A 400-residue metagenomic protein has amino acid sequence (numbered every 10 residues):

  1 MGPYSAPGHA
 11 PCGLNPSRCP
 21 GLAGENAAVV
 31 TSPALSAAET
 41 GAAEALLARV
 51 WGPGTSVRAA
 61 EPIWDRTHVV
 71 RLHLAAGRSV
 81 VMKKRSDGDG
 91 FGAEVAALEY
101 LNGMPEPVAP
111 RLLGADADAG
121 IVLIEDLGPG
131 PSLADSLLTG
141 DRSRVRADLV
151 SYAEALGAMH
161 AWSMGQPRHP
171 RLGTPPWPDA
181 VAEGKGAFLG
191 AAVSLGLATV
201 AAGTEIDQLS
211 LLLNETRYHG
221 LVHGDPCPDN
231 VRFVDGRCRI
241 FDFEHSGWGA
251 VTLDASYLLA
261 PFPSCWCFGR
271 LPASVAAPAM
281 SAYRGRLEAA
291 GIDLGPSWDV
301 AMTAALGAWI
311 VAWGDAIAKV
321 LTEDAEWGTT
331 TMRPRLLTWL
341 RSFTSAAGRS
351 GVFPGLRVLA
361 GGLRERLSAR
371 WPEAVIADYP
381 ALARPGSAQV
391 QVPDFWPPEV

Functional and structural regions predicted by a protein language model:
M1-H9: Extreme N-terminal basic, low-complexity initiation segments that serve as generic localization/processing leaders
C12, C19-R58: Juxta-kinase regulatory segment immediately upstream of eukaryotic protein kinase catalytic domains
A27-E39, H169-L212, T344-P372: Active-site catalytic-loop/activation-segment of kinase and kinase-like phosphoryl-transfer enzymes
E61, R66-R168: ATP-binding pocket architecture of kinase catalytic cores
P62-L74, V81-M82, Q208-L253: Active-site acidic catalytic loop and adjacent metal/ATP-binding pocket of ATP-dependent phosphoryl transfer enzymes
T139-L197, G247, D324-T330: A cross-family kinase active-site recognition segment
L253-I292, A305-A325: Active-site activation/catalytic loop segments of kinase-like enzymes and analogous catalytic loops in related
W309-V400: ATP/Mg2+ or Mg2+-diphosphate-binding catalytic cores that bind nucleotide phosphates or diphosphates via glycine-rich
